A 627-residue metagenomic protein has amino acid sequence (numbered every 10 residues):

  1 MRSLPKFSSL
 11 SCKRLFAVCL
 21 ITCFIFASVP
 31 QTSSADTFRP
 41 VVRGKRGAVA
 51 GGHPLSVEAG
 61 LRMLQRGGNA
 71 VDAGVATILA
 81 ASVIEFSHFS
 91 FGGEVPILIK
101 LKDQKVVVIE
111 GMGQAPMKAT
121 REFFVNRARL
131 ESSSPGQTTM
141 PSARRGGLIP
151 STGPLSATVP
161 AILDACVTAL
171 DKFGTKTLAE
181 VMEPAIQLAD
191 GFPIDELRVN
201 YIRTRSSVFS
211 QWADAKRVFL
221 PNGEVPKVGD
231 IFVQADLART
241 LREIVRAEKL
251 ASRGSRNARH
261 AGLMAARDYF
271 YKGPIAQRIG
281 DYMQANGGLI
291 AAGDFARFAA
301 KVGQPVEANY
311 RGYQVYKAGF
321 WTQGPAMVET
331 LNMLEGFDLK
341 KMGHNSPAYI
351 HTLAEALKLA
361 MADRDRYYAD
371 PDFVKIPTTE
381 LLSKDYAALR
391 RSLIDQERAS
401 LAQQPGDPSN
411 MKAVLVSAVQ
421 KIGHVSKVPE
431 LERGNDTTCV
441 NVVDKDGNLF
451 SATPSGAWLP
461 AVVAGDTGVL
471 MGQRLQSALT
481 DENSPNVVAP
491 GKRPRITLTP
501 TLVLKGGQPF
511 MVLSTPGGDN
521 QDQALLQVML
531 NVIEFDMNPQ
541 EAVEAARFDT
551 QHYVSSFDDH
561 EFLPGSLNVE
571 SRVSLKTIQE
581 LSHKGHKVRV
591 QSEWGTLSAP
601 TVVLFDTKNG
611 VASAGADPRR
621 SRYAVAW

Functional and structural regions predicted by a protein language model:
M1-C12: N-terminal secretory signal peptides that target proteins for export/translocation
F16-S28: Bacterial N-terminal signal peptides
A27-A35: Boundary at the C-terminal end of the N-terminal hydrophobic targeting segment
A35-E58, R62, A70-V71, V75-A265 (+3 more regions): Noncatalytic scaffold domains of N-terminal-nucleophile
M63-L64, D164-K172, A265-K272, Q277 (+2 more regions): Alpha-helical support elements that line or immediately flank enzyme active sites and cofactor-binding pockets
I84-S87, P96-E110, A115, F124 (+10 more regions): Active-site rim segments in enzyme catalytic domains, especially the processed small/beta chain of N-terminal
S255, A276, G288, F337-S455 (+2 more regions): Internal maturation/activation junctions in enzymes
D446, K492, L525-L526, E534-G595: Extended C-terminal subregions enriched in glycine
